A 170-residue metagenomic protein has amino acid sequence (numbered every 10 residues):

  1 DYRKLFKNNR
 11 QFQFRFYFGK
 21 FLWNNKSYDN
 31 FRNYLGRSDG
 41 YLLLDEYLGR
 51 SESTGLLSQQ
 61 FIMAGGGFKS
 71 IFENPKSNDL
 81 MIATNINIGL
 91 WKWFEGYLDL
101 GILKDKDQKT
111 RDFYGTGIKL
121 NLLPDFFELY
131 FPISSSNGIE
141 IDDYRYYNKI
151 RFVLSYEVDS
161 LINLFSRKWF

Functional and structural regions predicted by a protein language model:
D1-G89, D105-K106: C-terminal outer-membrane beta-barrel translocator/porin domains of Gram-negative envelope proteins and their
K4, F18-N25, L98-K106, P124-F126 (+2 more regions): Transmembrane beta-strands of outer-membrane beta-barrel pores
K4-R10, I88-F94, N121-F126, V158-I162: Outer-membrane beta-barrel strand-turn architecture
R10, K76-I82, T110-T116, N121-L123 (+2 more regions): Residues that define the transmembrane beta-barrel architecture of outer-membrane proteins
F12-F16, F94-L98, I118, F127-L129 (+1 more regions): Transmembrane beta-strands of outer-membrane beta-barrel proteins
I88-G96, L103-T110: Intrinsically disordered, low-complexity segments enriched in Gly and acidic/Ser/Thr residues that form flexible
L120-F126, Y146-F170: Outer-membrane beta-barrel "beta-signal"
